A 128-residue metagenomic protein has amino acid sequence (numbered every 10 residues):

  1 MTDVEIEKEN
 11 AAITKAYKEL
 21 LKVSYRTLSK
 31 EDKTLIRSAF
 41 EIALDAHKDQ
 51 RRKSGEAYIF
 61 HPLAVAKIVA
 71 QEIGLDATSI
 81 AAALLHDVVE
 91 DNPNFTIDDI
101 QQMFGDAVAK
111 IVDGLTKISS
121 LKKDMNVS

Functional and structural regions predicted by a protein language model:
M1-S128: Active-site helical microenvironments for divalent-metal-assisted chemistry
